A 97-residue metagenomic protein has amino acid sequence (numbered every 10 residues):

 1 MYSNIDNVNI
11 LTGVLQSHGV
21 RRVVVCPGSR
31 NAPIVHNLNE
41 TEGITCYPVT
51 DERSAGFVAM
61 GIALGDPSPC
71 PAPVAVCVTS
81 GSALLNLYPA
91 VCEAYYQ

Functional and structural regions predicted by a protein language model:
M1-Q97: N-terminal alpha/beta PP-like core and its mobile active-site loop of ThDP/TPP-dependent enzymes
